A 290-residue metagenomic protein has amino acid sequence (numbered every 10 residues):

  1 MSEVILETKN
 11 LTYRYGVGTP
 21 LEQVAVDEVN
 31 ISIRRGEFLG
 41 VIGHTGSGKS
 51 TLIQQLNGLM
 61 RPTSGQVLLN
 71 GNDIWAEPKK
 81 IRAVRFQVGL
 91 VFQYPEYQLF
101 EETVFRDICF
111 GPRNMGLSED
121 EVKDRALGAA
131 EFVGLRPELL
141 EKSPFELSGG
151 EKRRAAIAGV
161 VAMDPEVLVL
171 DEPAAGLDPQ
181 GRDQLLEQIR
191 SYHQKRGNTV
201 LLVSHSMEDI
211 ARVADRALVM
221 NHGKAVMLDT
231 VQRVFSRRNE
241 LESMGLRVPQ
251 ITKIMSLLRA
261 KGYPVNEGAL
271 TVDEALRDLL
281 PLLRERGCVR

Functional and structural regions predicted by a protein language model:
N57: Helix-to-loop junction immediately C-terminal to a conserved catalytic motif
Q66-A83: ABC ATPase NBD Q-loop/coupling interface
E121-E138: Conserved ABC ATPase "signature" region
S143-L147, E151: Conserved ABC ATPase signature
D164: Conserved catalytic motifs of ABC-family nucleotide-binding domains
L168-D171: Catalytic Walker B motif of ABC-type/P-loop ATPase nucleotide-binding domains
